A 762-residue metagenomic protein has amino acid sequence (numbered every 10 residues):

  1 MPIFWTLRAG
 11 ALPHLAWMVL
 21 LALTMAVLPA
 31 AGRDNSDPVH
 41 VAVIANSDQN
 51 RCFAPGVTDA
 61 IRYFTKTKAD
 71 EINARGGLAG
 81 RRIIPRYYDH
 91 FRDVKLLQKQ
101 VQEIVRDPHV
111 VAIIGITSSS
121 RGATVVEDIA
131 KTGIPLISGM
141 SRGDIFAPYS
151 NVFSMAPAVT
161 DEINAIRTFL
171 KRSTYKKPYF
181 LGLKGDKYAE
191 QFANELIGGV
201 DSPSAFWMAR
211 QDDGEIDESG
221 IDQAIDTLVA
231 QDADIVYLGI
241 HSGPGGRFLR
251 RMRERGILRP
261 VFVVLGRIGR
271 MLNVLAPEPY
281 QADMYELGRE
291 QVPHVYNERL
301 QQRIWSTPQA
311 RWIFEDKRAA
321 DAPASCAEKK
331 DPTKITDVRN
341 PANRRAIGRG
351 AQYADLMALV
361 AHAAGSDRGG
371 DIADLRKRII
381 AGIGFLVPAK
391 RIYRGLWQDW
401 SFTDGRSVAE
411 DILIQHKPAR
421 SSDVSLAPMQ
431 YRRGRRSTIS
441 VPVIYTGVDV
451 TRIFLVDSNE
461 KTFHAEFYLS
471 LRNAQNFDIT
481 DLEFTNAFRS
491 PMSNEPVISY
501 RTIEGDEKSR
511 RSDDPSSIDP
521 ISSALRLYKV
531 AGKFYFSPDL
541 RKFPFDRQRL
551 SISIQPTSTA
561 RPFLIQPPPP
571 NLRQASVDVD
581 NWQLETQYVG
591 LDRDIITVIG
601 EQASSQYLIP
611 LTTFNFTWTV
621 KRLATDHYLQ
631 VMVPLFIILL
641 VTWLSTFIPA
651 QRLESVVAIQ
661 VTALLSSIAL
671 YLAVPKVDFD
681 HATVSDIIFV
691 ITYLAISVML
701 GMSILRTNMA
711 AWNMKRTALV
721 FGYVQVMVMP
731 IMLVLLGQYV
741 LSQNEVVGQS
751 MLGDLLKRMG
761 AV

Functional and structural regions predicted by a protein language model:
P38, G56-A60, R75-F146, R210-S219 (+1 more regions): Beta-alpha junction/loop-to-helix N-cap segments that form part of ligand/metal-binding clefts
A42-A45, I104-T117, I137-G139, Y179-G182 (+5 more regions): Periplasmic-binding protein-like
D89, F146-T168, L183, E278-Q291: Short beta-strand elements at the ligand-binding edges of bilobed clamshell
V152-D212, D234-I235: An alpha-beta-alpha
V200, A205, A381-D411, H416-T612: Soluble non-transmembrane domains of integral membrane proteins
S202, L249-D355, R368-G370: Extracellular/periplasmic periplasmic-binding protein-like sensory domains
P332-A354, A361-R420: Segments of small-molecule ligand-sensing domains
N615-P730, V734-S742: Channel- or pocket-lining gating/hinge segments that regulate access to a cavity or pore
